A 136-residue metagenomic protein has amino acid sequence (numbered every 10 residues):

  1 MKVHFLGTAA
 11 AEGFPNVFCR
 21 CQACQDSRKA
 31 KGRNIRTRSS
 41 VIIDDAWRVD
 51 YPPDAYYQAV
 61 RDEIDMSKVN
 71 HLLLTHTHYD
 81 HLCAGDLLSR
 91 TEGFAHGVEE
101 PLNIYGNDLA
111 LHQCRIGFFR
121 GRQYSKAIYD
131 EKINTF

Functional and structural regions predicted by a protein language model:
M1-F136: Binuclear metal-dependent hydrolase catalytic cores
